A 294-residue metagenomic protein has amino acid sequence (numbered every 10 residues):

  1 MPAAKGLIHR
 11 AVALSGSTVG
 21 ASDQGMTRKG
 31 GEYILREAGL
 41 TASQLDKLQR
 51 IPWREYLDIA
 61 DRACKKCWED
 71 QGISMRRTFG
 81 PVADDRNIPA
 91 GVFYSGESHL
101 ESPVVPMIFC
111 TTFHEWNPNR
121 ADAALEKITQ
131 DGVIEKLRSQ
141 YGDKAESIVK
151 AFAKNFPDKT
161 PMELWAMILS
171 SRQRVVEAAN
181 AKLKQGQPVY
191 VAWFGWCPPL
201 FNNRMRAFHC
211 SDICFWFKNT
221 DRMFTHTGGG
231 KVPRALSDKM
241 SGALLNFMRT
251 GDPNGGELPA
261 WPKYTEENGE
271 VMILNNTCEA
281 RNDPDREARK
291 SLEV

Functional and structural regions predicted by a protein language model:
P2-G6, M205-F208: Short glycine/proline-enriched loop/turn "hinge" motifs that connect secondary-structure elements and lie
A3-A4, R36, K218-D221: A generic structural signal for secondary-structure junctions that act as hinges or helix/strand caps at the edges
K5, R10, L14-Q130, M162-K184: Substrate-access "cap/lid" subdomains that shape and gate the entrance to catalytic or ligand-binding pockets
G25, S139-E146, A207, S211 (+1 more regions): Alpha-helix N-cap/helix-start motif at coil-to-helix transitions, marked by capping-box chemistry
Q49-W53, A153, C197: Short amphipathic alpha-helical surface patches that mediate protein-protein
S102-K150, K231, A235, N275-V294: C-terminal, loop-rich substrate-recognition/catalytic regions characterized by aromatic stacking residues
G142-R174, N180-Q185, Y190-W196: Alpha/beta-hydrolase fold catalytic core
Q173-V294: Mobile gating loops/cap/lid regions near enzyme active sites that modulate substrate access
